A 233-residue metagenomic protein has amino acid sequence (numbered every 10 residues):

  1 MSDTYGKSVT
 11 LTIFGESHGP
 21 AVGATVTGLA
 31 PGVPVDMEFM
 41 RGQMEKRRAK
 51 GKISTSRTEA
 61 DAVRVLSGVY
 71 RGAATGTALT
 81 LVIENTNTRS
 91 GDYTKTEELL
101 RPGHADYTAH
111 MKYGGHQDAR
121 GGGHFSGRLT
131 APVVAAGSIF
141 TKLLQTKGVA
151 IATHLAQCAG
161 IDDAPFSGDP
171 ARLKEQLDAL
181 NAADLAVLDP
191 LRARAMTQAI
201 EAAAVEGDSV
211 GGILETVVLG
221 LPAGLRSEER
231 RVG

Functional and structural regions predicted by a protein language model:
M1-T130, V134-R231: Generic N-terminal targeting/processing segments that precede catalytic cores or assembly contacts
